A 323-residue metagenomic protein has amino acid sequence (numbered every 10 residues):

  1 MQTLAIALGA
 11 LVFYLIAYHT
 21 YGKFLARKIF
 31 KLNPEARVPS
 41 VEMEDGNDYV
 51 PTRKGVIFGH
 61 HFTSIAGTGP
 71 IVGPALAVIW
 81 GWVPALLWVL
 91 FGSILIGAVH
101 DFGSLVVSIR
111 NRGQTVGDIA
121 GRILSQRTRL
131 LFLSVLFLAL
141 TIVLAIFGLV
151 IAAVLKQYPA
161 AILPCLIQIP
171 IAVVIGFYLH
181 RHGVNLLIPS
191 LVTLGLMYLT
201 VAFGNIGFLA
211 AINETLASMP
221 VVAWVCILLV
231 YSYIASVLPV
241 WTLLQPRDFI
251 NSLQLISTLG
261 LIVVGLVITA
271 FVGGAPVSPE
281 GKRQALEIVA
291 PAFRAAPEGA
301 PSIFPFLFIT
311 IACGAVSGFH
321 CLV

Functional and structural regions predicted by a protein language model:
Q2-H19, A77-S108, G117, A160-Q168 (+4 more regions): Extracellular loop-to-transmembrane helix junctions
A10-G22, L136, V143, G195 (+2 more regions): Selective recognition of specific alpha-helical transmembrane segments in multi-pass small-molecule
A17-I71, S252: Membrane-interface "cap" regions at the ends of multi-pass membrane proteins
T52-N111, R122-Q126, I142-Q157, G299 (+2 more regions): Membrane-interface helix-loop-helix modules in multi-pass membrane proteins
G55-G69, S218-L238, V264-V272, R294-V323: Hydrophobic, membrane-embedded alpha-helices of multi-pass small-molecule transporters
I79, V107, F147-Q157, P170-I188 (+2 more regions): Membrane-water interface regions at transmembrane-helix termini and the short interhelical loops of multi-pass membrane
F132-T141, P159-G176, I188-Y198, S218-V237: Transmembrane alpha-helical segments of multi-pass small-molecule transport proteins
G176, H180, G195-C226, Y233-S236 (+1 more regions): Hydrophobic alpha-helical segments and their helix-loop junctions in multi-pass secondary transporters
